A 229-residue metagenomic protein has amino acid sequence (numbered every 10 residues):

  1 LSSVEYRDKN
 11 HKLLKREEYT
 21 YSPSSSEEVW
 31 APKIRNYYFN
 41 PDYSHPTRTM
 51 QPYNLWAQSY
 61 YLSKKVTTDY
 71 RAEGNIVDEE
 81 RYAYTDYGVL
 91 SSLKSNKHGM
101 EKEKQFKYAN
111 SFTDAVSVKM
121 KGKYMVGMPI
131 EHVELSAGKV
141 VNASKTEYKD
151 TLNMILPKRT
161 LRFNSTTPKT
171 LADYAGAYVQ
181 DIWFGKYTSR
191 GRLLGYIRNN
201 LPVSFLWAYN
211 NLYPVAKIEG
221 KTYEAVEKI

Functional and structural regions predicted by a protein language model:
L1-I229: Non-catalytic interaction/targeting regions
